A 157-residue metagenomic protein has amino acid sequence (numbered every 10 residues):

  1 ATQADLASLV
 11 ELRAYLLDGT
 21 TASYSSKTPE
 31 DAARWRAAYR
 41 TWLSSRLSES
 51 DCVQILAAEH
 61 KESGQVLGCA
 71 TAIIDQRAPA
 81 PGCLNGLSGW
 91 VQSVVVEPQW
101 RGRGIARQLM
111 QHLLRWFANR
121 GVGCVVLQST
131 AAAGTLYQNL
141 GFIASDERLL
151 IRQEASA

Functional and structural regions predicted by a protein language model:
A1-E11, T20-A22: A short beta-loop-alpha structural element at the N-terminal edge of CoA-dependent acyl/N-acetyltransferase catalytic
A14-L43: Conserved GNAT-fold acetyl-CoA-binding loop/helix
R40-L56, W90: A short helix-loop-beta-strand connector motif used in the catalytic cores of GNAT acetyltransferases and, in some
I55-A57, Q65-I74, W90, V95: Conserved beta-strand in the GNAT
W100-H112: Conserved acetyl-CoA pyrophosphate-binding loop and the N-cap/start of the following alpha-helix in GNAT-like
M110, F117-T130: Conserved GNAT acetyl-CoA-binding A-motif
V122, Q138-R148: Conserved acetyl-CoA-binding loop of GNAT-fold acetyltransferases
V125-L136, L150-A155: Conserved beta-strand-loop-alpha-helix junction that forms the acyl-donor binding cleft
